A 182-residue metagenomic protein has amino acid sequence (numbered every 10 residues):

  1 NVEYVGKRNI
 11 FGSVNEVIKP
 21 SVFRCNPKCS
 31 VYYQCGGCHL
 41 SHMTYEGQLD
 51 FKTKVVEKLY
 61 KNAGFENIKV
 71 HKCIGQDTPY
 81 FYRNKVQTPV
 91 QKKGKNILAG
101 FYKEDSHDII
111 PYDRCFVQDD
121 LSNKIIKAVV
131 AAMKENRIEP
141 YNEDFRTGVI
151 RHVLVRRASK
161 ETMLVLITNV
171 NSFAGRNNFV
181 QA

Functional and structural regions predicted by a protein language model:
N1-A182: Accessory RNA-recognition modules of RNA-modification enzymes
